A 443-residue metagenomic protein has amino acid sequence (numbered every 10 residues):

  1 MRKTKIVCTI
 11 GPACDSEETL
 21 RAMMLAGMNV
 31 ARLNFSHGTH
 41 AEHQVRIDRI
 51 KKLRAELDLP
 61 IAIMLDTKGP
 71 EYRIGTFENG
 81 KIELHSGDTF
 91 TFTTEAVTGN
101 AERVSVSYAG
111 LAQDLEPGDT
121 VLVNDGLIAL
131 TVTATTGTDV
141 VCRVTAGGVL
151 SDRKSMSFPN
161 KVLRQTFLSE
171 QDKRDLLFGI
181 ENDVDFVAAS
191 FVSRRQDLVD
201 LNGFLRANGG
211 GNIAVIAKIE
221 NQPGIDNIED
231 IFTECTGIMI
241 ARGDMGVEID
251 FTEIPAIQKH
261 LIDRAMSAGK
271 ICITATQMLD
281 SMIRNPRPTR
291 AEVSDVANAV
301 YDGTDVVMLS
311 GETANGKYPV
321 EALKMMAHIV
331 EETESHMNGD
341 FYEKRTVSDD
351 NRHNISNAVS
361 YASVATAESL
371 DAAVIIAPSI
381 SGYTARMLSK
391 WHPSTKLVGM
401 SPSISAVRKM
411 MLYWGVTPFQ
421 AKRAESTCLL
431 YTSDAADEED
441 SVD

Functional and structural regions predicted by a protein language model:
C8-P12, E42, T166-T276, M282-V293 (+1 more regions): Conserved alpha/beta-domain cores
A26-V30, D183-D185, R206, T233-I238 (+3 more regions): Glycine-enriched alpha-helix->loop->beta-strand junction motifs that scaffold or abut catalytic
N29-G38, I240-V247, N298-Y318: Glycine-rich phosphate-binding active-site loops on the catalytic face of alpha/beta enzymes
I74-Q171, Q420: Beta-strand/loop-dominated core regions that host nucleotide or nucleotide-derived cofactor-binding catalytic loops
V247, M278-E292, V306-K317, E343-S348 (+2 more regions): Short beta-alpha connecting loops at secondary-structure transitions that line or flank enzyme active sites
A327-S363: Long, charged amphipathic helices and adjacent flexible linkers at domain junctions
T384-R386, H392-L429: Nucleotide-binding motor/catalytic cores of P-loop/tubulin-like NTPases across gene-expression machines
Y431-E438: Conserved small/polar residues in nucleotide/adenosyl-binding loops
